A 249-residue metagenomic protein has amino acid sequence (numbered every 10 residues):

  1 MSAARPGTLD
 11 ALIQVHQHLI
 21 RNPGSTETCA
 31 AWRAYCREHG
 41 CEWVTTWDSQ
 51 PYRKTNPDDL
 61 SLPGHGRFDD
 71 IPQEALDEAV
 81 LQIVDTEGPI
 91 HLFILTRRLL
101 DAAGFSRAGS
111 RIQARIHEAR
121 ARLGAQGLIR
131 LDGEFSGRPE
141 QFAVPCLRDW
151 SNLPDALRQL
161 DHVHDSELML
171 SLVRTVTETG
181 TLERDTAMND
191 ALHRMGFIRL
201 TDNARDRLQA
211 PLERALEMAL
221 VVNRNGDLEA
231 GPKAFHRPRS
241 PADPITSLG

Functional and structural regions predicted by a protein language model:
R5-L12: Short amphipathic alpha-helical heptad-repeat segments
P6, G24, D243-P244: A detector of low-complexity, intrinsically disordered, Ser/Thr/Gly/Pro/Ala-rich segments
L9, E27-C29, S247: N-terminal compositionally biased, intrinsically disordered segments and leader/signal-like regions
L19-I20, V84: Hydrophobic residues in alpha-helical segments
I20-T28: Charged, low-complexity interaction regions
R33-G249: C-terminal non-catalytic scaffold/interaction domains in large multidomain proteins
